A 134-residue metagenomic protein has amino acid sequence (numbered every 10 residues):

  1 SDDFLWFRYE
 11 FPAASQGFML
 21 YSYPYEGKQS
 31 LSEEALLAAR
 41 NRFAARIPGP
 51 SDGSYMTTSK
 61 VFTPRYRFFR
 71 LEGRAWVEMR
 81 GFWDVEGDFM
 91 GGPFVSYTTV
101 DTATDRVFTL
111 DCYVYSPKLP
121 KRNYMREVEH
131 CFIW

Functional and structural regions predicted by a protein language model:
S1, D105-W134: Surface-exposed amphipathic alpha-helical segments
D2-G49: Secretory pathway targeting signatures of secreted, lumenal, and periplasmic proteins
F11-P12, Y23-G27, F82-V85, C112-K118: Short, flexible beta-strand-to-coil junctions
Q16-M19, A75-E78, D105-D111: Glycine-rich, often proline-containing surface loops adjacent to acidic residues and nearby aromatics that form
G17-M19, Q29-S32, F89-M90, L119-Y124: A short, polar/proline- and glycine-enriched secondary-structure boundary/capping micro-motif
E26-G27, A38-R42, Y97-D101, V128-F132: Short, low-complexity, polar/charged sequence segments that are solvent-exposed and flexible
I47-T104: Signature of long, low-cysteine stretches enriched in small and polar/charged residues
